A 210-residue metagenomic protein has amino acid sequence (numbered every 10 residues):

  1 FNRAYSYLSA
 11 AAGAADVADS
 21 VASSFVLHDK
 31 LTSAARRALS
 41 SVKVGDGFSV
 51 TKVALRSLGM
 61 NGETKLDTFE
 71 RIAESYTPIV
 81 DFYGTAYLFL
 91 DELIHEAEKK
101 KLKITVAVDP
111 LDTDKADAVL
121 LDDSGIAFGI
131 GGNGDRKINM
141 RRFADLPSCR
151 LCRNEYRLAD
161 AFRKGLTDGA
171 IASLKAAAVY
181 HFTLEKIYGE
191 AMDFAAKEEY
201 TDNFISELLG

Functional and structural regions predicted by a protein language model:
F1, I94-I171: Conserved nucleotide-sensing/catalytic segment adjacent to the nucleotide-binding pocket in NTP-handling enzymes
F1-G45, E155-D202: An accessory alpha-helical subdomain
S20, S24-H28, R56-G62, I130 (+2 more regions): Alpha-helix initiation/capping motif
A38-E70: N-terminal pre-Walker A segment at the start of P-loop NTPase domains
E63-A97: Glycine-rich phosphate-binding P-loop
T64-T68, G131-G134, E198: Anaerobic metallocofactor- and corrinoid-dependent redox/one-carbon enzyme cores, especially those from methanogenesis
R71, L208-G210: SAM-dependent transferase fold signal centered on methyltransferase-like domains, encompassing both Class I
